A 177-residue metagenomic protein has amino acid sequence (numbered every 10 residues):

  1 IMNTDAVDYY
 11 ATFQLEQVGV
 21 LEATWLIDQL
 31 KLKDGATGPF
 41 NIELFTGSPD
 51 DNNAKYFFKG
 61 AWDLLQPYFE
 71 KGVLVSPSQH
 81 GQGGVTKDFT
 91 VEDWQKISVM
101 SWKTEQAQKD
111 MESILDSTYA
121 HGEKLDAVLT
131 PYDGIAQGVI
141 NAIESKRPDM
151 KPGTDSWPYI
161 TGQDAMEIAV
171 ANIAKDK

Functional and structural regions predicted by a protein language model:
I1-K177: A residue-level marker of the well-folded mature domains of exported/periplasmic proteins
